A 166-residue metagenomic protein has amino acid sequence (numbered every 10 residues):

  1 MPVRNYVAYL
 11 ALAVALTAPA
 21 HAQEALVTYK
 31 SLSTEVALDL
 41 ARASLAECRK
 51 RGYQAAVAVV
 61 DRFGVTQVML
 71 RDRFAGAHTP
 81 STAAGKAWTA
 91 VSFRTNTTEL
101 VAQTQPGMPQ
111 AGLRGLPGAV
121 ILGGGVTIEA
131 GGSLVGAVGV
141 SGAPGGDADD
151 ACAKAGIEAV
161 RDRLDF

Functional and structural regions predicted by a protein language model:
N5-T17: Bacterial N-terminal signal peptides
A18-A22: Sec/Tat signal peptide C-region and signal peptidase I cleavage site
Q23-F166: Flexible, solvent-exposed loop/hinge segments and secondary-structure transition points
